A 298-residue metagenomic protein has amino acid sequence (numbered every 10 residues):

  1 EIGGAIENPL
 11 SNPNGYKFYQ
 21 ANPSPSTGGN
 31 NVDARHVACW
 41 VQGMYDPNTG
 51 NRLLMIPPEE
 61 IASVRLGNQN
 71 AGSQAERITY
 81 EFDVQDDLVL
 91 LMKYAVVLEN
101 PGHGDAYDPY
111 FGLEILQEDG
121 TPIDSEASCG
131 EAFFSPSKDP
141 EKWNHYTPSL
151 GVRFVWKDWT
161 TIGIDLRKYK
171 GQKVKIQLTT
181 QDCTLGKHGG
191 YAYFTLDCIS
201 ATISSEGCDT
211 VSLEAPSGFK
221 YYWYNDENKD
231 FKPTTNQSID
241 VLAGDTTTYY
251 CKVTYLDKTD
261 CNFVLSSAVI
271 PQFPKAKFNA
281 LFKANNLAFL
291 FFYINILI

Functional and structural regions predicted by a protein language model:
E1-S200: Aromatic (Trp/Tyr/Phe) and Gly/Pro-enriched flexible surface segments
L196-I298: Proline- and Ser/Thr-rich low-complexity, intrinsically disordered segments
